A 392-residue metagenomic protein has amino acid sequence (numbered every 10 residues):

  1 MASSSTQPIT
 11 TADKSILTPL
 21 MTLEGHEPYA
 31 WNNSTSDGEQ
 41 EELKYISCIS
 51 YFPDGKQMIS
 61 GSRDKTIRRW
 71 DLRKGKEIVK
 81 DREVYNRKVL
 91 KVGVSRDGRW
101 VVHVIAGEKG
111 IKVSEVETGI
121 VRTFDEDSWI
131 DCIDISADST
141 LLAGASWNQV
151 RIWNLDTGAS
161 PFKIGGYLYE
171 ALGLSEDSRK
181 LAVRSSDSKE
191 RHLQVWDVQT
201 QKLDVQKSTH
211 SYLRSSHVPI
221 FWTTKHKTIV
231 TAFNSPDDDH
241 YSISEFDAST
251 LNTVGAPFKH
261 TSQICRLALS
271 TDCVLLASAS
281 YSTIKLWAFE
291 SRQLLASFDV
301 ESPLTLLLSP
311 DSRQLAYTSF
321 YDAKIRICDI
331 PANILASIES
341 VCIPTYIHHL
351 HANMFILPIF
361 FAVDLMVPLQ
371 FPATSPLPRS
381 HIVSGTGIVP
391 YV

Functional and structural regions predicted by a protein language model:
M1-V392: WD40-repeat beta-propeller superdomains and closely related acidic/aromatic-rich repeat-like regions
